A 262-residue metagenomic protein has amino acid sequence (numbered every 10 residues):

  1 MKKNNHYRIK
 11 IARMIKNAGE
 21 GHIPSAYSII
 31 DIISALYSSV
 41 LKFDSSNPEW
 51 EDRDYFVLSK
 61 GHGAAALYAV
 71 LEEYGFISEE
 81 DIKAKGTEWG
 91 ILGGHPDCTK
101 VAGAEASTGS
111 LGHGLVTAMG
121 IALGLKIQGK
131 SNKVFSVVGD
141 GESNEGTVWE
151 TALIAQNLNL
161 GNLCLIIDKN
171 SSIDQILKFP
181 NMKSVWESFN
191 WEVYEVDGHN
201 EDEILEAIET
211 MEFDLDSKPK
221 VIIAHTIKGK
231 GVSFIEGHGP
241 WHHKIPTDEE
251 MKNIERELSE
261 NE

Functional and structural regions predicted by a protein language model:
N4-E20, D168-K169: N-terminal capping segment at the start of a domain
I11-M14, A26-N157: Cofactor-binding active-site loop characterized by glycine-rich and histidine/acidic residues
D31, H62-G63, N170-S171, N200 (+1 more regions): Glycine-rich beta-alpha junction loops
D54-F56, N132-S136, L163, D216-A224: Generic beta-sheet signal
Y68-A69, D97, T147-W149, Q175-F179 (+1 more regions): Short acidic, glycine/serine/threonine-rich loops at helix termini
K130-S131, L177-A207, E257-N261: Conserved thiamine diphosphate
E145-N170, P219-I223: A short alpha/beta connector and helix-capping loop motif
E201, L205-E262: Glycine/aspartate-rich loop-and-adjacent alpha/beta segment that forms the canonical ThDP
